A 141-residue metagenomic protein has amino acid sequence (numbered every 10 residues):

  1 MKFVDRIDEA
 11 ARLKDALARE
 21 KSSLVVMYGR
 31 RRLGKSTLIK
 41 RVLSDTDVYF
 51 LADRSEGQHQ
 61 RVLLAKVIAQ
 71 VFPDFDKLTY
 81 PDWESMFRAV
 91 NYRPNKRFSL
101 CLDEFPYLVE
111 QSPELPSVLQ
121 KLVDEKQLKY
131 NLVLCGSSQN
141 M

Functional and structural regions predicted by a protein language model:
M1-M141: Phosphate-binding site recognition
